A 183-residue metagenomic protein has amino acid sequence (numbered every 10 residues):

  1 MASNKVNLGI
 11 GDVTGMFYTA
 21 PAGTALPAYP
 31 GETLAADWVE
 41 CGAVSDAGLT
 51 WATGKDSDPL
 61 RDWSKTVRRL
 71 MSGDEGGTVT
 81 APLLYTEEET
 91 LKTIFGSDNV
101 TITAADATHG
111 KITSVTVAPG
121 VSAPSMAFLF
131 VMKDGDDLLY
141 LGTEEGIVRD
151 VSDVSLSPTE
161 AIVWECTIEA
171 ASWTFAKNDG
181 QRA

Functional and structural regions predicted by a protein language model:
M1-G42: Polar/acidic, low-complexity leader/linker segments enriched in S/T/G and N/D
P30-G31, E40-A43, T50-T53, L139-I147: Short amphipathic beta-strand/extended segments with alternating polar/hydrophobic composition
T33-A36, R61-K65, R69-M71, A104-V117: Surface-exposed ligand/attachment interfaces on beta-rich extracellular proteins
A36-E75: A glycine-rich, hydrophobic loop/mini-helix early in the fold
T66-R69, L129-F130, D153-L156: Beta-strand-rich interaction surfaces with strong enrichment in secreted/lumenal proteins
R68-L91, T159-F175: Oligomerization/assembly interface segments of phage tail-like spikes and tubes
E89-T90, I94-V131: Short helix-loop boundary/capping segments
G135-A183: Mixed-charge, glycine-accented linear interaction segment located at domain edges/termini
